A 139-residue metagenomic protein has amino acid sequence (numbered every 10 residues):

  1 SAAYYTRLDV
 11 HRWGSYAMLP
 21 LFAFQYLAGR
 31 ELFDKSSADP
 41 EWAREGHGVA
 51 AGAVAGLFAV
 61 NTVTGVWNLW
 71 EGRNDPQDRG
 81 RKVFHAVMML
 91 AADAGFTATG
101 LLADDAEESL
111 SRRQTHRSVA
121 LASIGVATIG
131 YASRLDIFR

Functional and structural regions predicted by a protein language model:
S1-V49, L57-R79, L135-R139: N-terminal targeting leaders of membrane proteins
Y5, M18, S109-L110, A127: Helix-centric, low-specificity signal for extended rod-like, repetitive segments
Y16-L27, G52-V66, A86-L101, V119-S133: Membrane-active amphipathic alpha-helices enriched in small hydrophobic residues
P40-A53, K82, R112-L121: Short, charged, amphipathic alpha-helical segments
V49, V87, A106-E107, F138: Intrinsic disorder/low-complexity detector
N74-M88, R112-R113: Loop-to-transmembrane helix junctions at the membrane interface
G100-T115: Membrane-helix boundary connector in multi-pass membrane proteins
